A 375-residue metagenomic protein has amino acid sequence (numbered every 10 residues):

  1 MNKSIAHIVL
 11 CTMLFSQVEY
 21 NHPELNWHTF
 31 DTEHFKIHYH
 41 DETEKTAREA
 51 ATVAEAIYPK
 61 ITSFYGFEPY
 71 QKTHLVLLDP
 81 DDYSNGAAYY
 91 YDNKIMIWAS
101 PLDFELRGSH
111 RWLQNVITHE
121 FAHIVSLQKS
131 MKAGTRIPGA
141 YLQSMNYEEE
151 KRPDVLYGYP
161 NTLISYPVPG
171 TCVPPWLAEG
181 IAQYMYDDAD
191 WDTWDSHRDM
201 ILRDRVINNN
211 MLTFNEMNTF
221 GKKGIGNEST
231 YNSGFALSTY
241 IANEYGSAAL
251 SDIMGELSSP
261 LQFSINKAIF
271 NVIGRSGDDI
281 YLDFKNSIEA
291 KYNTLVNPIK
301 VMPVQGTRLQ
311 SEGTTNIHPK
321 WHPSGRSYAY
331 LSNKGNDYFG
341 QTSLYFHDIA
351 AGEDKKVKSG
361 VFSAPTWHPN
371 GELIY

Functional and structural regions predicted by a protein language model:
M1-P23: Bacterial Sec-dependent N-terminal signal peptides
F15-N21, T29-D31, F35-H38, P59 (+4 more regions): Residue-level recognition of alpha-helix boundary/capping or hinge positions
Q17-V168: Juxtacatalytic substrate-recognition/specificity segment
H22-P23, D92-K94, W112-V116, I124 (+3 more regions): Acidic/His/Gly-enriched intrinsically disordered linker/tail segments that often contain short helix/coil "MoRF-like"
S63-Y70, N243, S247-L250, T307-R308: Surface-exposed helix-capping loop/turn segments at secondary-structure junctions
R107, Q114, G313-Y328, E353-I374: Conserved beta-propeller blade repeats
D192-D195, S311-N316, L331-L344, K358-F362: A flexible loop/linker signature enriched in serine peptidases of the S9 family
K291-T315, Y345-S363: Multi-bladed beta-propeller domains
